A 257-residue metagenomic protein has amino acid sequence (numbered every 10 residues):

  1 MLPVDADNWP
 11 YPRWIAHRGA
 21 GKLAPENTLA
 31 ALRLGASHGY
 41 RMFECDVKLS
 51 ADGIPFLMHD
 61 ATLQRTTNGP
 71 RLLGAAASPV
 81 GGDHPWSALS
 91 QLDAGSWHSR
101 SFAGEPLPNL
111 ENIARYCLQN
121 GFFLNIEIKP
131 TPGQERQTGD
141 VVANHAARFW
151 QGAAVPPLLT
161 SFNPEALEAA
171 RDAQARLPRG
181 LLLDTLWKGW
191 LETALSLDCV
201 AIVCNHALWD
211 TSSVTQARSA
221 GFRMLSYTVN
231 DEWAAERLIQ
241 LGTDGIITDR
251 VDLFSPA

Functional and structural regions predicted by a protein language model:
M1-A257: Phosphate-group recognition and catalysis centered on beta-loop-alpha active-site segments
